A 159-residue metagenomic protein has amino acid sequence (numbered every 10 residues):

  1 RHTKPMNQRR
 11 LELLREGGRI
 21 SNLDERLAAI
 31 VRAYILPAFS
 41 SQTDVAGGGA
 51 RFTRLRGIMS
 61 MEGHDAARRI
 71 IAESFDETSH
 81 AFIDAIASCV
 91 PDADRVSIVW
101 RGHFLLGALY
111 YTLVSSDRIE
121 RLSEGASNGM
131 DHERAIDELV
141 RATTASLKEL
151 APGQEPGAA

Functional and structural regions predicted by a protein language model:
R1: Helix-turn-helix
K4, Q8-E12, D44, D65 (+3 more regions): Charged, solvent-exposed alpha-helical segments that act as regulatory interaction surfaces
P5-A50: Hydrophobic alpha-helical connector segments
R9-E16, L55-M59, A108, T112-S115: Solvent-exposed, amphipathic alpha-helical segments
R10, L14-G18, H64, I86 (+1 more regions): Short amphipathic alpha-helical interaction patches enriched in hydrophobic/aromatic residues with interspersed Lys/Arg
G18, N22, A66, I70 (+1 more regions): Short coil/turn segments at secondary-structure junctions
A29, A33-S40, E73-A159: C-terminal peripheral helix-coil segments that are non-catalytic and often amphipathic
A29, V45-E73, S116-R121: Amphipathic alpha-helical segments used for helix-helix packing
